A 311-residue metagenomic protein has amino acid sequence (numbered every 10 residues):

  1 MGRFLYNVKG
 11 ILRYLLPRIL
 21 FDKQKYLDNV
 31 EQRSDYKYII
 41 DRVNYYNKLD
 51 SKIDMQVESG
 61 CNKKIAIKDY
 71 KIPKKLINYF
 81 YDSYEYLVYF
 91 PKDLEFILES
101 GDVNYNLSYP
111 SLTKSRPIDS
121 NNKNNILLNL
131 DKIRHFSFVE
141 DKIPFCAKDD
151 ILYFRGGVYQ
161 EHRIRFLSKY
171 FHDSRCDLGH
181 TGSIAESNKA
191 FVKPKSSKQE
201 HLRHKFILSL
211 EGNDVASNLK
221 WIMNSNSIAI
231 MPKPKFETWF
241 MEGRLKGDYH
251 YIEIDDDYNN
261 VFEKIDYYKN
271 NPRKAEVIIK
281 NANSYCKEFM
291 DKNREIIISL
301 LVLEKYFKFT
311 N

Functional and structural regions predicted by a protein language model:
M1-S225, P232-D248, I252: Nucleotide-sugar donor-binding catalytic core of glycosyltransferases
H201-N311: Catalytic binding pocket for nucleotide-activated donors in carbohydrate/polymer assembly enzymes
